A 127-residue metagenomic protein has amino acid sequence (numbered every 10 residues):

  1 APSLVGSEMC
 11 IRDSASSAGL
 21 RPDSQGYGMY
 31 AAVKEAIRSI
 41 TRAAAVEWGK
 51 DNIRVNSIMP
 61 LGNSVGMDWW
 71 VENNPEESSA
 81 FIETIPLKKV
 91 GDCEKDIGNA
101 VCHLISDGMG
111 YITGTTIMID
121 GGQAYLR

Functional and structural regions predicted by a protein language model:
A1-G6, I11: Single conserved hydrophobic/aromatic residue that forms the stacking wall/gate of nucleotide- or nucleobase-binding
I11-A36, T41-R42, V46-K50, G62-N63: Catalytic loop of short-chain dehydrogenase/reductase
S17, G62-D68, G122-A124: Conserved sequence/active-site signature of Rossmann-fold short-chain dehydrogenase/reductase
R21, C102, T113-R127: Short C-terminal tail/terminal secondary-structure segment of NAD(P)H-dependent dehydrogenase/reductase domains
G49, R54, I112-G114: Short, small/polar-rich loop/turn modules that mediate ligand/substrate recognition or access, typified
R54-S64, I105, M118-D120: Conserved SDR Rossmann-fold cofactor-binding beta-strand/turn motif
P75-K95: Catalytic Tyr-x(3-8)-Lys segment
D96-G98, L104: Non-catalytic, hydrophobic alpha-helical segments
